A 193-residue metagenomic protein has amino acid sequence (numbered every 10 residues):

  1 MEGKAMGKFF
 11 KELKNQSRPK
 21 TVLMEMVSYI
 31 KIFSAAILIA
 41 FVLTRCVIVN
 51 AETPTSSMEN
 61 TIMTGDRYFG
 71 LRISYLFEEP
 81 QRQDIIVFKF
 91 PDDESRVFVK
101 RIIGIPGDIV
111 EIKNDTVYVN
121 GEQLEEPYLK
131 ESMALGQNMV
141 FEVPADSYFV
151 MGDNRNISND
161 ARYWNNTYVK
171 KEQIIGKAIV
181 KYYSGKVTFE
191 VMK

Functional and structural regions predicted by a protein language model:
M1-V97, V169-K193: Protein maturation boundaries and topogenic segments
V97-E122: Mid-length scaffold segments of soluble, non-membrane domains
V119-G136: PP2C/PPM family metal-dependent serine/threonine protein phosphatase catalytic domain, recognizing the conserved
G152: Phosphate/adenylate-binding glycine loop and adjacent helical scaffold
N156-N166: Active-site loop architecture of trypsin-fold serine endopeptidases
